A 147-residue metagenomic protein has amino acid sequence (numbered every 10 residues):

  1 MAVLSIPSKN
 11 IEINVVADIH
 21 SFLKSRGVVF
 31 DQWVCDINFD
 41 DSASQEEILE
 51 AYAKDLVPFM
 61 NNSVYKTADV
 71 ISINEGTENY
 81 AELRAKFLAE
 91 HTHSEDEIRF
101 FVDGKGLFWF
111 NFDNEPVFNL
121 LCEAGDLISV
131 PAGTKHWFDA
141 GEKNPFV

Functional and structural regions predicted by a protein language model:
M1-Y65: N-terminal leader/capping segments at the start of a protein or of a new domain
N10-E12, K105-L107, E115, L127 (+1 more regions): Short Gly/Pro-enriched loop/turn and capping motifs at secondary-structure junctions
V64-E95: Helix-adjacent hinge/juxtasegments
R84-I98, E115-V117, C122-A124: A short beta-loop-beta micro-motif enriched in histidine and acidic residues
T92-F112, S129: Short, conserved beta-strand element in jelly-roll/cupin
F110-D113, F118-N119, A140-G141: A short secondary-structure junction signal
C122-E142: Conserved metal-binding segment of the jelly-roll/cupin
P145-V147: Short, intrinsically disordered, charge-balanced linker/junction segments flanking boundaries in proteins
